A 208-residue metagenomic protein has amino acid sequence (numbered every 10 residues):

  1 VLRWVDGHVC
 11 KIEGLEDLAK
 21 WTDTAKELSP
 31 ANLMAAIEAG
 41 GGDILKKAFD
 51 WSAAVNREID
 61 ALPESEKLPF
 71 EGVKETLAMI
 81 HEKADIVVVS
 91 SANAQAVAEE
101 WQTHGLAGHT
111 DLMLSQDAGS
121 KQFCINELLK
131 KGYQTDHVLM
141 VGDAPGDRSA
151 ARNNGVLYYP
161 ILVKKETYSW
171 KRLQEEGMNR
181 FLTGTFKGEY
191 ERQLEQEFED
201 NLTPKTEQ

Functional and structural regions predicted by a protein language model:
V1-L62: A metal-dependent, Asp-based hydrolase signature
S65-D85, A92-Q208: C-terminal cap/substrate-recognition subdomain and adjoining C-terminal extension of metal-dependent phosphatase-like
